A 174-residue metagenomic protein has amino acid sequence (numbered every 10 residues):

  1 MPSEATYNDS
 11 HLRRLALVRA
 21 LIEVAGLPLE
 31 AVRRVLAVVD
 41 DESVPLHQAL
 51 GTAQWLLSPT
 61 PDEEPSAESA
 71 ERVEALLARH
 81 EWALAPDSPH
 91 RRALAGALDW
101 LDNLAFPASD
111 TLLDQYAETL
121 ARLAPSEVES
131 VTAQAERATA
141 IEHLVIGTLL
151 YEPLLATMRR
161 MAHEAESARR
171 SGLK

Functional and structural regions predicted by a protein language model:
M1-S3: Beta-hairpin "wing" of winged helix-turn-helix
T6, S10-L173: Arg/Lys-rich, alpha-helical DNA-contact motif
